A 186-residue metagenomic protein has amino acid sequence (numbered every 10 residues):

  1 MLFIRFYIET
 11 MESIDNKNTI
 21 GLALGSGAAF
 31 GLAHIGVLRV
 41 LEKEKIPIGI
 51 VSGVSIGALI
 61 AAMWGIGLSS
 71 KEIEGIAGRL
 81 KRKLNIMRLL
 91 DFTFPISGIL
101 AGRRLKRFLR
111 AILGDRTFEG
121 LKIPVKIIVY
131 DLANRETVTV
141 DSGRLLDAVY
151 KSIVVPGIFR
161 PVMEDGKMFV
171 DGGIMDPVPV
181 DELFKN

Functional and structural regions predicted by a protein language model:
L2-V54, A62-N186: Patatin-like phospholipase
